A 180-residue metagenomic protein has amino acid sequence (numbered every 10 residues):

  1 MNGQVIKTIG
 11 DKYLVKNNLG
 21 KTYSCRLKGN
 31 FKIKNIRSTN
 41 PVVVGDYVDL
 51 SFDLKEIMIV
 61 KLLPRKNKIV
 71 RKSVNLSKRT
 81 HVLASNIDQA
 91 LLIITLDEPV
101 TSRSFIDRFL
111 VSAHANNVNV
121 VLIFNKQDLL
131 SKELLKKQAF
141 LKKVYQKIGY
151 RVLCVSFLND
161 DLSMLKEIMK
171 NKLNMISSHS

Functional and structural regions predicted by a protein language model:
M1-R103: N-terminal accessory targeting/assembly segments
T8, T95, N125-K126, F157 (+1 more regions): Cofactor-binding loop segments of dinucleotide-utilizing enzymes, especially the Rossmann-like FAD- and NAD(P)+-binding
G10, V111-H114, Q146, K170: Signal for well-folded cores of large energy- and translation-related assemblies
G45, A113, N125: Residue-level signal for inorganic ion chemistry
I87-I94, N117-Q127, G149-C154: Conserved beta-strand/loop subsegment of P-loop NTPase cores
L96-P99, Q127-K132: Short histidine/acidic/glycine/proline-rich micro-motifs that form metal- and phosphate-coordinating active-site loops
S104-N119: Histidine-anchored nucleotide/phosphate-binding helix
L129-S180: Canonical P-loop GTPase G-domain recognition
